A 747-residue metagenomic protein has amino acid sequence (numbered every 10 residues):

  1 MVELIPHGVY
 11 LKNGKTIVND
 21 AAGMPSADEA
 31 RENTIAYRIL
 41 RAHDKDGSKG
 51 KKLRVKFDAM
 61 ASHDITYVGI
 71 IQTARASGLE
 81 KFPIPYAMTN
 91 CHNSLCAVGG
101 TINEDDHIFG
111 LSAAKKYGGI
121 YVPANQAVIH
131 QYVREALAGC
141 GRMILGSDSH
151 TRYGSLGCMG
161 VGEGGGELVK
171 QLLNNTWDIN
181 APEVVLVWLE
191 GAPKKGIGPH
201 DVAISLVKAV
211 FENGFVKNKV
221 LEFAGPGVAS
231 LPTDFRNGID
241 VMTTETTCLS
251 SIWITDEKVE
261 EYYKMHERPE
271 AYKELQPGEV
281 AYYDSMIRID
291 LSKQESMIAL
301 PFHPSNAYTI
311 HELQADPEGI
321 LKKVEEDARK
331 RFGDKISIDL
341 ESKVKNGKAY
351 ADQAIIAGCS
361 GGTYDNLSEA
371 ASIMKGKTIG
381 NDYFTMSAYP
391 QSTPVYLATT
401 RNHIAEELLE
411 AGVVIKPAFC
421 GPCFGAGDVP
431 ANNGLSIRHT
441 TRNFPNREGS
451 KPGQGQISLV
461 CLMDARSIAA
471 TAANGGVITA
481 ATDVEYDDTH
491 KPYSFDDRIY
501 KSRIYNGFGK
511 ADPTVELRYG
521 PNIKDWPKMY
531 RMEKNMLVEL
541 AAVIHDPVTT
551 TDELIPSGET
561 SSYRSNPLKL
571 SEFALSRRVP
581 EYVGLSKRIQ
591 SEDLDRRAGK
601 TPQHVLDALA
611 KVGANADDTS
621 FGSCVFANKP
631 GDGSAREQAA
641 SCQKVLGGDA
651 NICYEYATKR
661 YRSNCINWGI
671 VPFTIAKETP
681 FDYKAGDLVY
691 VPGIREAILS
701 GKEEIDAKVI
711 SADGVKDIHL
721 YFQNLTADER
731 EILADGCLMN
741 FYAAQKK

Functional and structural regions predicted by a protein language model:
M1-K747: Fe-S-dependent hydro-lyases/dehydratases of central metabolism
